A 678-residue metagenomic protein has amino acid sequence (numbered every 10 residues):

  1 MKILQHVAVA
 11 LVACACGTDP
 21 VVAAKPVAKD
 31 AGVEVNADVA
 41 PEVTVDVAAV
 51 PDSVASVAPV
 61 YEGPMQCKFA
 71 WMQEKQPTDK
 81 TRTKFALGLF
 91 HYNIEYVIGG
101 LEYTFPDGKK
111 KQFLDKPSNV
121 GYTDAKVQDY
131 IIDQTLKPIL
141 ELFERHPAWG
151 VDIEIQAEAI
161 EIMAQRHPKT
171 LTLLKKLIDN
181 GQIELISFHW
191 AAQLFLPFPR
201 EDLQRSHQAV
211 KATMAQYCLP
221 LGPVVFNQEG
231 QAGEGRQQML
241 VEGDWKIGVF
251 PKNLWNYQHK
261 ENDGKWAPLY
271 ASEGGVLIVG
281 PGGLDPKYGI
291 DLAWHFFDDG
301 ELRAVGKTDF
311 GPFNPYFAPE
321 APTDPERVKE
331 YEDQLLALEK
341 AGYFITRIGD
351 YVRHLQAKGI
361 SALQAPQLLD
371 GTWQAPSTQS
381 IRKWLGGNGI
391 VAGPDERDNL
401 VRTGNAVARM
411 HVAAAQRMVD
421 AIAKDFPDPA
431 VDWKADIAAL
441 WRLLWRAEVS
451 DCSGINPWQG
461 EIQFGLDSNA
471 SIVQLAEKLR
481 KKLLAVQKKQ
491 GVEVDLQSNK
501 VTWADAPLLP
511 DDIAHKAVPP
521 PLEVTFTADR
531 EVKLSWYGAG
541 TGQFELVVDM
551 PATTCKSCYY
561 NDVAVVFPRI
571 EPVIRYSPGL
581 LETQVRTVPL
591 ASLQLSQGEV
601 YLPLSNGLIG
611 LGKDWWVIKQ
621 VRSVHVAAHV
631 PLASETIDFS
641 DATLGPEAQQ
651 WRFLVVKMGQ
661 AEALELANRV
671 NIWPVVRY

Functional and structural regions predicted by a protein language model:
K2-A10: Sec-dependent signal peptide recognition, specifically the positively charged N-region followed immediately by
A15-E62: Ser/Thr-rich, Pro/Gly/Ala-heavy low-complexity intrinsically disordered linkers and tails of secreted extracellular
G63-Q134, E144, K265-L284, I290-K500 (+1 more regions): Active-site and substrate-binding clefts of carbohydrate-active enzymes
M72-Q73, T135-I139, Q165-N180, Y257-A271 (+1 more regions): Alpha-helical scaffolding within the catalytic cores of extracellular/periplasmic polymer-degrading hydrolases
I132-V151, K176-Q182, Q216-L219, A337-F344: A structural motif corresponding to the C-terminal end of an alpha-helix and its immediate exit/capping segment
V151-E229, G280: Metal-dependent polysaccharide deacetylase catalytic core of the NodB/CE4 family, i.e., the active-site-bearing domain
R205-G264, A321-A341: Catalytic domains of cell-wall/extracellular-matrix polysaccharide-remodeling enzymes, centered on de-N-acetylation
R446, G465-R586: Catalytic and substrate-binding regions of extracellular carbohydrate-active enzymes, especially polysaccharide lyases
